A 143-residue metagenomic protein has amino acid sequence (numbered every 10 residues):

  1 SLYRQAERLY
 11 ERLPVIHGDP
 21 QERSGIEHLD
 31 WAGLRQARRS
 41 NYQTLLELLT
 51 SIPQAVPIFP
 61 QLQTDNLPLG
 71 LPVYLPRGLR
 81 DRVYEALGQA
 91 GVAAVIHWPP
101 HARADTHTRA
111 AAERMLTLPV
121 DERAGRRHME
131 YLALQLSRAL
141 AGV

Functional and structural regions predicted by a protein language model:
S1-V143: PLP-dependent aminotransferase class I/II
